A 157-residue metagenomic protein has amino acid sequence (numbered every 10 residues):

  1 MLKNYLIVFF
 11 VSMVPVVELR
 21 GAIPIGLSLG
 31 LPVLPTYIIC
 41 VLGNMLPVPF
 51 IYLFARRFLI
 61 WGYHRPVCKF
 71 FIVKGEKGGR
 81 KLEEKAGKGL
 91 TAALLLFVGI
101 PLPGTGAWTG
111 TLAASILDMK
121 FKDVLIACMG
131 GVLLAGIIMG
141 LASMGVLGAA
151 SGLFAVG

Functional and structural regions predicted by a protein language model:
M1-F10, L29-V98, K122-D123, M129 (+1 more regions): Membrane-interfacial helix-loop-helix
V14-I25, P101-L112: Transmembrane helix boundary and interhelical junction motifs in multipass membrane proteins
G26, G30, G43, A93 (+4 more regions): Glycine-centered flexibility sites
A114-L134: Interfacial loop-to-transmembrane junctions
